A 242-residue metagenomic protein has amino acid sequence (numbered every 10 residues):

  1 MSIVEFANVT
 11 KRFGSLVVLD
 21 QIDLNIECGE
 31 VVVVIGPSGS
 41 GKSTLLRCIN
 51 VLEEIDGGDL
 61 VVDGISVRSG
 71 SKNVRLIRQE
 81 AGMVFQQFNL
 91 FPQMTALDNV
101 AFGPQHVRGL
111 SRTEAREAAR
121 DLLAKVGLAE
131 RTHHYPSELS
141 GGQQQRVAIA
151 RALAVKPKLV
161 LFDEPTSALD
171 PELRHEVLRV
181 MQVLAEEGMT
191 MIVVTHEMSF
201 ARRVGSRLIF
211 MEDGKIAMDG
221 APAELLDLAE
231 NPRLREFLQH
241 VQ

Functional and structural regions predicted by a protein language model:
S2-P222: ABC family nucleotide-binding domain
F210-E212, A217, A223-Q242: C-terminal boundary and immediately downstream tail of ABC-type ATPase nucleotide-binding domains
